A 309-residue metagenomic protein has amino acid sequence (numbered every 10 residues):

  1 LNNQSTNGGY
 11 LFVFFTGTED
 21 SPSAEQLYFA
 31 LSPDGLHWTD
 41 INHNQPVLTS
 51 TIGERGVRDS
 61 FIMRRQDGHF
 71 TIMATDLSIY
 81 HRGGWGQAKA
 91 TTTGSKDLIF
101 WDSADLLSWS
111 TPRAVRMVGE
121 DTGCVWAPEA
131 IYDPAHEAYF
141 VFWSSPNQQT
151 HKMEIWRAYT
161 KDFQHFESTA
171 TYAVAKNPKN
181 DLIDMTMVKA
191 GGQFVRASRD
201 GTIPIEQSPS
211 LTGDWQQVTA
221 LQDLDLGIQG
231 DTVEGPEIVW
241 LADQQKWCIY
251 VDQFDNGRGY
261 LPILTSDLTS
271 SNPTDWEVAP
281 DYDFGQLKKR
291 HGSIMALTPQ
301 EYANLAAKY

Functional and structural regions predicted by a protein language model:
L1-Y309: Carbohydrate-active catalytic/glycan-binding domains of CAZyme proteins, especially the secreted or lumenal ectodomains
